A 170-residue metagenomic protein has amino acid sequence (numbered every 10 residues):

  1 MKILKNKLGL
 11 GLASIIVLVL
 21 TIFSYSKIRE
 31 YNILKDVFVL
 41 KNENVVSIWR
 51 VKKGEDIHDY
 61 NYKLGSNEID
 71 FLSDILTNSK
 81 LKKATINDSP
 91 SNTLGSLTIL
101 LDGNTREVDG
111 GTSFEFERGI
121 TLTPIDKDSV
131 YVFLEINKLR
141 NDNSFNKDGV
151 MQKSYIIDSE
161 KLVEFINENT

Functional and structural regions predicted by a protein language model:
M1-N6: Short, Lys/Arg-rich N-terminal segment immediately upstream of the first membrane anchor
K7-G11, L20-T170: Function-determining sites in protein domains
S14: A motif-centric signal for short, conserved binding hotspots located in accessible loops or intrinsically disordered
